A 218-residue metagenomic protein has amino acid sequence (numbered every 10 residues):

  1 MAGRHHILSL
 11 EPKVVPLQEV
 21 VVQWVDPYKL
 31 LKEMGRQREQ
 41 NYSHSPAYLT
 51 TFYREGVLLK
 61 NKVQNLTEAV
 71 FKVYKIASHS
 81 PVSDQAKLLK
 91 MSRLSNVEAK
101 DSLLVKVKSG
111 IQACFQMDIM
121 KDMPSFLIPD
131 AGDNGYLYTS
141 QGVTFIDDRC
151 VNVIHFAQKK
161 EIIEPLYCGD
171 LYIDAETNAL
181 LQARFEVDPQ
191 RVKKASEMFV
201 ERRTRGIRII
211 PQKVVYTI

Functional and structural regions predicted by a protein language model:
M1, L8-L10, L17-V25, N178: N-terminal secretion/transport leader regions
M1-A2, H44: Start-of-domain marker
V15, E19-Y167, P189, K193-K194: Structured extracytoplasmic
K75-S80, Y167-A183: A short, surface-exposed beta-strand/turn
Q112, P124-L127, A179-R184, V214 (+1 more regions): Ser/Thr/Gly/Pro-rich, low-complexity flexible regions
Q141-C150, D174-L181, I218: A short, structured loop/turn motif at beta-sheet edges
I162, A175-R202: Short helix-loop boundary/capping segments
K193-I218: Short aromatic loop motif centered on NTY/YTY
